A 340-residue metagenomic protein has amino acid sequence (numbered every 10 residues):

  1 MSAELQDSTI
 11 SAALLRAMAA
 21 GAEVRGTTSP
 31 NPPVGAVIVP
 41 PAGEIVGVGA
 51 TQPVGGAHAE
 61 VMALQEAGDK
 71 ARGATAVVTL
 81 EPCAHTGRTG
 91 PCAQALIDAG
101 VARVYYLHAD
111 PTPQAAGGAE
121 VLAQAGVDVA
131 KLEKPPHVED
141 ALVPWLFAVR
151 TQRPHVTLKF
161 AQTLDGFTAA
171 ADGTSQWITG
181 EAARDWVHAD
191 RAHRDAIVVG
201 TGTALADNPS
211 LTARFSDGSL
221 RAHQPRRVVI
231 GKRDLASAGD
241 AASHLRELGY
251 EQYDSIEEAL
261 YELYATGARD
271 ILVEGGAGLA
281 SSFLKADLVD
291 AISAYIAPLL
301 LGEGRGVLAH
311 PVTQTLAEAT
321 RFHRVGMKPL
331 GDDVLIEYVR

Functional and structural regions predicted by a protein language model:
S2-N31, G47, R88, H155-T157 (+1 more regions): Enzymes that bind and transform nitrogen-containing heteroaromatic metabolites
A20, E66, P144: Solvent-exposed, charged/polar functional surfaces in cytosolic regulatory/catalytic domains
G26-P30, G56, A119, D128 (+1 more regions): Proteins enriched for Cys/Gly/acidic motifs involved in redox and nucleic-acid/cofactor modification
A36-V37, K159: Generic short beta-strand
V37-H137, S282-L284: Zn2+-dependent cytidine deaminase-like catalytic core
P40-P41, R150-T151, V339-R340: Active-site beta-strand termini and strand-to-loop segments that position acidic
C92, Q114, G118-V121, K134-L142 (+2 more regions): Internal, well-ordered alpha-helical segments in soluble enzyme and binding-protein domains
